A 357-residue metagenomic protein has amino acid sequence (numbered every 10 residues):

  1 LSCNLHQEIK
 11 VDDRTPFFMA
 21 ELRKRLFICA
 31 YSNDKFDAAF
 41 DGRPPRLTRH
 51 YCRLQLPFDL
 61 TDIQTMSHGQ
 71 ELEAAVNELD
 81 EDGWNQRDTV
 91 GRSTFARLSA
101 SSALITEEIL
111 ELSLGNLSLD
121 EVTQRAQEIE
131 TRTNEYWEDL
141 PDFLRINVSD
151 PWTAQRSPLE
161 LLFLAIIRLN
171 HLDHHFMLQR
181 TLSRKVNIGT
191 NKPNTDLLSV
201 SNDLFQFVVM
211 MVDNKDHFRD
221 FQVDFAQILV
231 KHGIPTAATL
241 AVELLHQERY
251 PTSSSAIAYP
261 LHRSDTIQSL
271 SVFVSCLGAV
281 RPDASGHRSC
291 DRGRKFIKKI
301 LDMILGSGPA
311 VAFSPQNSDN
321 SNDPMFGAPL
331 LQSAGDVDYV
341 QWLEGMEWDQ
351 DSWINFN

Functional and structural regions predicted by a protein language model:
L1-K10, C29, S101, E108 (+2 more regions): Long, amphipathic alpha-helical regulatory blocks in the mid-to-C-terminal portion of eukaryotic proteins
H6-E8, E21-R145: Fungal transcription factor middle regulatory core
F18-L22, L161, F221, Y339 (+2 more regions): Short, glycine/acidic-rich beta->alpha junctions
H50-T61, S254-V274: Alpha-helical scaffold repeats of the Armadillo/HEAT/TPR superfamily
D120-E121, F225, C276, V280-C290 (+1 more regions): Intrinsically disordered, low-complexity transcriptional activation domains
I188-T195, R288-L301: Long amphipathic alpha-helical coiled-coil segments
I257, L261-Q268, A284, R288-K295 (+1 more regions): Alpha-helix boundary/N-cap detector
